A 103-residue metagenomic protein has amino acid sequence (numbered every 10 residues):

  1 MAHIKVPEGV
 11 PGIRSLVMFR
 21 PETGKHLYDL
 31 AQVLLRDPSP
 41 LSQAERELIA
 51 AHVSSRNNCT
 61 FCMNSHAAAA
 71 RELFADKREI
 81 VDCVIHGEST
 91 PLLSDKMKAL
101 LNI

Functional and structural regions predicted by a protein language model:
M1-I103: Hydrophobic alpha-helical segments
